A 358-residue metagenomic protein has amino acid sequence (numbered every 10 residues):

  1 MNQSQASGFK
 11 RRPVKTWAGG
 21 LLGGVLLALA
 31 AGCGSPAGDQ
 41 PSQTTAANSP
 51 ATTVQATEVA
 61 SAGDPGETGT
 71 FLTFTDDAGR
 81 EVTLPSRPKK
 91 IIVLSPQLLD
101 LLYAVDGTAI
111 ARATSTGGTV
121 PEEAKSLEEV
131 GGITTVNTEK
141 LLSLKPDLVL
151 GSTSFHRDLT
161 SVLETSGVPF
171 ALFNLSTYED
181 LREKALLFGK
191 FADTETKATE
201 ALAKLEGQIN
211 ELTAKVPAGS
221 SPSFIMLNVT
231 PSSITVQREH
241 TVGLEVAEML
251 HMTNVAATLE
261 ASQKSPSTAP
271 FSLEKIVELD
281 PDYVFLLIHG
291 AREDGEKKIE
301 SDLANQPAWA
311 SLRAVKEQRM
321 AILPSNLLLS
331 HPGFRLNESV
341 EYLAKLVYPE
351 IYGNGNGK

Functional and structural regions predicted by a protein language model:
N2-G24, G32-Q97, T196-L227, K345-K358: Bacterial Sec-exported substrate-binding components of ABC uptake systems
D77-G79, E128-E139, A261-L273: Short helix-initiation/N-cap motifs at beta->coil->alpha
V93-L144, L148, T153, V255: A short, structured surface patch at a secondary-structure boundary
T116-G118, T235-S267: Alpha-helical, coiled-coil/dimerization segments enriched in small aliphatic residues
V120-E123, F155, L159-L187, F191 (+1 more regions): Flexible loop/hinge segments that line or gate small-molecule binding clefts
T138-G151, V168, L273-L286: Proline-aspartate-enriched helix->loop->beta-strand connector
D158, N174-L187, S221-V246, R292-D294: Extracytoplasmic ligand-binding site segments that recognize negatively charged/polar headgroups
R182, K190, T199, T213 (+2 more regions): Structured C-terminal subdomain patch of bacterial secreted/periplasmic proteins
